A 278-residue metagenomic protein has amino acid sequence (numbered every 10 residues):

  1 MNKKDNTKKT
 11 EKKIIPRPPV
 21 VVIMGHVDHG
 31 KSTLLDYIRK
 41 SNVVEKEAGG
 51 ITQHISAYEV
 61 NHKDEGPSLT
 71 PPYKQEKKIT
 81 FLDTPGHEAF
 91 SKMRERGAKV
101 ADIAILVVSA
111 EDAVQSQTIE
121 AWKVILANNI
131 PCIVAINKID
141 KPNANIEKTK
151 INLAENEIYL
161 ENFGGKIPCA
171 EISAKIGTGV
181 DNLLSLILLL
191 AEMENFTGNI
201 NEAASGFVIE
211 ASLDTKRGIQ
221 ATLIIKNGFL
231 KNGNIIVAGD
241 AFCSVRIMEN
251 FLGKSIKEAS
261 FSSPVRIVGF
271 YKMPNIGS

Functional and structural regions predicted by a protein language model:
K3, K8-E65, K77-I79, T222: Conserved G1/Walker A P-loop phosphate-binding module
R17-D28, D36, K63, G165-S278: Conserved catalytic-core segments of large NTP-driven translation/proteostasis enzymes
P18, K77, V100-I103, N128-C132 (+2 more regions): Short glycine-/polar-rich loops that comprise or flank the Walker A/P-loop and associated switch/sensor motifs
P19, E47-L69, Y73-I103, A110 (+2 more regions): Switch I (G2) and immediately adjacent beta-strands of P-loop GTPase domains
L34-Y37, Q117-V124, K148-L153, N182-L189: Alpha-helical scaffold elements adjacent to nucleotide-binding pockets in ATP/GTP-utilizing enzyme cores
S41-A48, I79-L82, A104-V114, I136-N143 (+1 more regions): Flexible beta-alpha connector loops of hexameric P-loop NTPases
E88, K99-I119, L126-E147: Conserved Switch II/interswitch segment of TRAFAC-class P-loop GTPases
K138-G165, D181-I187: GTPase G-domain guanine-specificity segment
